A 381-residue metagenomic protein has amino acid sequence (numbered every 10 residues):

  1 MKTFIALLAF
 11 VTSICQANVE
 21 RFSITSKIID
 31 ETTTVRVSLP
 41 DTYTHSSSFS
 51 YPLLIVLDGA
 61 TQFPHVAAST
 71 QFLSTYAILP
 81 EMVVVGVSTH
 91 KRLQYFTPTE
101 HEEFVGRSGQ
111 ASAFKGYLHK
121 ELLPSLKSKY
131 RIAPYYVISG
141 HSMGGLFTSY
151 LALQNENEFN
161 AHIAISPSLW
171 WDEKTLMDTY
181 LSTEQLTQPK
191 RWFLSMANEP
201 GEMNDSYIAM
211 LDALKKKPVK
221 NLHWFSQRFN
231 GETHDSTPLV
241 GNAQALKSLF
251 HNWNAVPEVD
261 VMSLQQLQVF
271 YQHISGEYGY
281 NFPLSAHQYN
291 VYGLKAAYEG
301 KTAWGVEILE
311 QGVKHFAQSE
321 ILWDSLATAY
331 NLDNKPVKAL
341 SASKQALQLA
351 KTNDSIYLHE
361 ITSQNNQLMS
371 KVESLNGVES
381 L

Functional and structural regions predicted by a protein language model:
I5-A17: Hydrophobic h-region of N-terminal signal peptides that target proteins for export in Gram-negative bacteria
L8-A9, P64, S380: A ubiquitous, low-specificity "background" feature that marks scattered single residues across proteins without
T12-S13, E373, S380: Intrinsic disorder/low-complexity segments in short proteins, especially the signal peptide and propeptide regions
N18-D333, L340-G377: Non-catalytic cap/lid and distal C-terminal segments of serine-dependent acyl enzymes
